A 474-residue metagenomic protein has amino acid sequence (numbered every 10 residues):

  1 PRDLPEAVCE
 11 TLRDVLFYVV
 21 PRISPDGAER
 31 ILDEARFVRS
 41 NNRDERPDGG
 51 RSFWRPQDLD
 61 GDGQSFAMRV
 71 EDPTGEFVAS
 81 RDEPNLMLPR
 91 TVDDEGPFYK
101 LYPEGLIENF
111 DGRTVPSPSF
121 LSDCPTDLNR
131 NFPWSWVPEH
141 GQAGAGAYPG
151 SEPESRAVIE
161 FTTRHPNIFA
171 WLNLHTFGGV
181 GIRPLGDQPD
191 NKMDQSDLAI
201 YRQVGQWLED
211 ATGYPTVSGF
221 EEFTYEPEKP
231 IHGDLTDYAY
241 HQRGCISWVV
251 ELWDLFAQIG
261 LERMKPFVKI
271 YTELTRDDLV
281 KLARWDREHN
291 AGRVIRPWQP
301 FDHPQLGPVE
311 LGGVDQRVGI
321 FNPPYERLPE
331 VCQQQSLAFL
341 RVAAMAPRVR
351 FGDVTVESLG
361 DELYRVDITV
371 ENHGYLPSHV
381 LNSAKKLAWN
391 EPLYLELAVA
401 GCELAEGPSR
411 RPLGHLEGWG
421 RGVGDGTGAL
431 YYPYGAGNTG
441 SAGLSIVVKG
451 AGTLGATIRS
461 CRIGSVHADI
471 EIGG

Functional and structural regions predicted by a protein language model:
P1-A28, G75, P84: Alpha-helical metal-binding/catalytic segments enriched in His/Glu/Asp
V15-V20, D26, L32-D33, V38 (+10 more regions): Metallocarboxypeptidase
D48, D58, D62: Acidic carboxylate motifs that coordinate Ca2+ or other divalent cations, activating on Asp/Glu
F53-L59, M68-V70: Calcium-binding motifs, dominated by EF-hand helix-loop-helix domains
L363, Y375-P377, S465-H467: Non-catalytic terminal regions with compositionally biased, polar/charged low complexity
V370-K385: Short amphipathic, basic-aromatic surface patches that mediate peripheral association with negatively charged
P433-D469: Low-complexity, intrinsically disordered segments enriched in Ser/Thr together with acidic residues
E471-G474: Short beta-strand edge segments in extracellular beta-sheet folds
